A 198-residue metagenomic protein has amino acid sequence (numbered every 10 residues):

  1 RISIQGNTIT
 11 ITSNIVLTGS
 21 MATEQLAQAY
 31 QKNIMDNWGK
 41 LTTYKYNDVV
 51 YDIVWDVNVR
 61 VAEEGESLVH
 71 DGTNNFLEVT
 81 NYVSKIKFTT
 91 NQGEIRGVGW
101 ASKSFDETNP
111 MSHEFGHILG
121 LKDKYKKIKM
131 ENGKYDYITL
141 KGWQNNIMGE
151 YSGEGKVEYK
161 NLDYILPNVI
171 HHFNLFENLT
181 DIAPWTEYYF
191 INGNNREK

Functional and structural regions predicted by a protein language model:
R1, E24, R60, R196-K198: Surface-exposed charge patches in extracellular/virion surface proteins
R1-I4, S67-L68: Short, exposed beta-strand/loop patches in secreted or surface proteins that constitute
S3-A29: Fold-level signature of zinc-dependent metallopeptidase catalytic domains
I4, V50, G72, L140-W143: A generic structural signal for short, non-catalytic loop/turn and secondary-structure boundary residues
T10-N14, G116-I118, N146-E150: Structural recognition of the beta-strand scaffold that forms the well-ordered cores of secreted hydrolase catalytic
L17-S20, I34, Y125-K126, E154-G155: Solvent-exposed loop/turn segments at secondary-structure junctions within structured extracellular/periplasmic domains
E24-D136: Metzincin-family zinc-dependent endopeptidase catalytic domain
W100-D106, I128-K198: Metalloprotease/metallohydrolase-associated module, dominated by Zn2+-dependent proteases
